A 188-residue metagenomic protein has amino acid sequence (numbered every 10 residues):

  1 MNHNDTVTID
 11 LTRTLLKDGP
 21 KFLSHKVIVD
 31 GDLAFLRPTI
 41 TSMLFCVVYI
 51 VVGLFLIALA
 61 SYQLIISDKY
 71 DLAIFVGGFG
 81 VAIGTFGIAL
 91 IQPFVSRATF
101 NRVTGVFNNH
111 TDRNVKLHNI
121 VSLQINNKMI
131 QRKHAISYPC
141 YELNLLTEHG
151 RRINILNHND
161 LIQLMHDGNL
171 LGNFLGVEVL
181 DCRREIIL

Functional and structural regions predicted by a protein language model:
M1-T14, F75-F86: Short, basic/low-complexity N-terminal boundary segments at the transition from targeting/disordered tails
N2-T8, L15-K21, H25-I28, N108-M165 (+1 more regions): Non-transmembrane, membrane-adjacent beta-strand/coil modules in membrane-associated proteins and peripheral
I28-L33, N101: Ser/Thr- and Asn-enriched, surface-exposed coil loops between beta-strands
L33-A98, I187-L188: Alpha-helical transmembrane spans
G87-N119: Conserved beta-hairpin
F100, G172-L188: Cytosol-/stroma-facing membrane-proximal "stalk/adaptor" domains immediately downstream of transmembrane anchors
